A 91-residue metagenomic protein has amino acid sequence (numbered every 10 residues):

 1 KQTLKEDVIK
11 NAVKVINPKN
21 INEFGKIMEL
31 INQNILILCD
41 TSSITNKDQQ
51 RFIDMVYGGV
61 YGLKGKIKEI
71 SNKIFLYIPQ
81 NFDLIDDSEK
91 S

Functional and structural regions predicted by a protein language model:
K1-V15: N-terminal leader/presequence segments that are low-structure and precede the mature protein or first folded domain
V15-I16, T45: A generic structural signal for short
I16-N22: A general structural motif
N22-K90: Terminal membrane-proximal soluble interaction domains of membrane-associated proteins
